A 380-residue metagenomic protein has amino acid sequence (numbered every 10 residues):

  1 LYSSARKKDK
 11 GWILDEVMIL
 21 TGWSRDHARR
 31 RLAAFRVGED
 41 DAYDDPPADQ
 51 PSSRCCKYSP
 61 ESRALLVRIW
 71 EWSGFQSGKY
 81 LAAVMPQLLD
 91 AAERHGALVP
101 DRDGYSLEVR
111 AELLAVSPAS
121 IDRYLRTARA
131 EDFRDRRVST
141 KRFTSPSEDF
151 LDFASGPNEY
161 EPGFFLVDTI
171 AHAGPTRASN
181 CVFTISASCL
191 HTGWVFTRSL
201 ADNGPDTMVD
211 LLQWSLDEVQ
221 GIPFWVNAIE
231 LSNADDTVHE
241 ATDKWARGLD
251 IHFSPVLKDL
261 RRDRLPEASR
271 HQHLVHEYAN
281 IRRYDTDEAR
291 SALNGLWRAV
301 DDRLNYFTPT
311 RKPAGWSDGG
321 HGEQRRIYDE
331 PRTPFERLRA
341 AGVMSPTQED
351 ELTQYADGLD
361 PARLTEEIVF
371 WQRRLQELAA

Functional and structural regions predicted by a protein language model:
L1-A228, N233-R261, P266-A380: Secondary-structure boundary/capping micro-motif
